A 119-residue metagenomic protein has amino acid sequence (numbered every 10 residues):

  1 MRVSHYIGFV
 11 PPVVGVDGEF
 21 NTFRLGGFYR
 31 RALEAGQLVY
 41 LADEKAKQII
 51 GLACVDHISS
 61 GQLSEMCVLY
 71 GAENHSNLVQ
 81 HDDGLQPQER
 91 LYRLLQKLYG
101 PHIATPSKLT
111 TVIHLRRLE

Functional and structural regions predicted by a protein language model:
M1-E119: Structured alpha/beta reader/binder surfaces that contact nucleic acids or chromatin modification marks
